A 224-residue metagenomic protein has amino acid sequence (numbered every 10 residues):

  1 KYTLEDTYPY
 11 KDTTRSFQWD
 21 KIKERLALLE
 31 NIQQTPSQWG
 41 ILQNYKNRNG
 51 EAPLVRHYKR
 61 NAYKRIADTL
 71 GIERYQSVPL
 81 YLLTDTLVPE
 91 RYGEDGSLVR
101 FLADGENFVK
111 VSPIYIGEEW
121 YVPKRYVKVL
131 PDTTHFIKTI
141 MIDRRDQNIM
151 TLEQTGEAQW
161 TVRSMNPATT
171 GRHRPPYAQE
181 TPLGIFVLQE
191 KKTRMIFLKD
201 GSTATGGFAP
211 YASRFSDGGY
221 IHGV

Functional and structural regions predicted by a protein language model:
K1-H57, P89-K128: SH3/SH3-like beta-barrel superfamily modules
P9, P79, P89, P113 (+3 more regions): Proline-rich intrinsically disordered, low-complexity coils
A52-Q76: Short beta-strand/loop turn elements enriched in aromatics
E73-D85: Short, structured beta-strand/loop micro-motifs enriched in basic residues and often containing a Trp
S77, F108, D146-N148: Exposed beta-strand and adjacent loop surfaces of beta-rich binding modules that mediate intermolecular recognition
T86-Y92, S202-A204: Short, polar loop/linker segments at the starts of domains and inter-domain junctions
D104, P123-V224: Gly/Pro-biased beta-strand-loop elements
